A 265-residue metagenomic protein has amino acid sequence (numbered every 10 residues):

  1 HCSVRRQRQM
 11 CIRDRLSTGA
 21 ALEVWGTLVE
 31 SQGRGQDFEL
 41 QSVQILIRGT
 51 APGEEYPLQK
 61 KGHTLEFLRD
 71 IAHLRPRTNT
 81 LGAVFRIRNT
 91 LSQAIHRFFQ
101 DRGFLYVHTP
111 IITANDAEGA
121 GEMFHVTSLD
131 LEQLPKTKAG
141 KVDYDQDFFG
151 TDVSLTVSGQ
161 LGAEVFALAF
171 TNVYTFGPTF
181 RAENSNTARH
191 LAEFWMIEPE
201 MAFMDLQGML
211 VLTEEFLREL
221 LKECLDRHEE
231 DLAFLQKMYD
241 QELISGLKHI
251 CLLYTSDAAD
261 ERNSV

Functional and structural regions predicted by a protein language model:
H1, E198-E200, D231, D260-E261: Acidic side chains
H1-R8, I12, Y254, E261-V265: Single conserved hydrophobic/aromatic residue that forms the stacking wall/gate of nucleotide- or nucleobase-binding
R6-Q9, R13-A202: Class II aminoacyl-tRNA synthetase-like tRNA-binding/catalytic domains
G26, A258-A259: Small-residue (primarily alanine) positions within well-ordered alpha-helices, especially packing/interaction faces
G82-R86, F203, Q207, V211 (+1 more regions): Short, conserved micro-motifs enriched in small and acidic residues
D116-D143, E215-S256: Metal-assisted phosphate- and nucleotidyl-transfer catalytic regions
L168-F170, D205-D226: His/Asp/Glu-rich mid-to-C-terminal helical/loop segments that flank catalytic regions of hydrolases
